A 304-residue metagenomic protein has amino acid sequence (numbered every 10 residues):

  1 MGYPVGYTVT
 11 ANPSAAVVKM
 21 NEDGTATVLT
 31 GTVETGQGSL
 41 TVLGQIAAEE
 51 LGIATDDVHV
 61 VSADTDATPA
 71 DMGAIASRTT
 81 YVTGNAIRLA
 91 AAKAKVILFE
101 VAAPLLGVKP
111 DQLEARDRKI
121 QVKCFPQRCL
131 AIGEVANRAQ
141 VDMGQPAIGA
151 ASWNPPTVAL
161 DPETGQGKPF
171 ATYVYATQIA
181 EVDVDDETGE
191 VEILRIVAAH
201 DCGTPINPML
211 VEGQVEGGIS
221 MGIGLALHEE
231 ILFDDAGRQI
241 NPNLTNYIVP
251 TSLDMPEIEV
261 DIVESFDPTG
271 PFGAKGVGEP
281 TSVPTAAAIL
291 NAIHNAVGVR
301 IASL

Functional and structural regions predicted by a protein language model:
M1-E22, T30, Q37, T172: Conserved beta-alpha junction segments in alpha/beta enzyme cores
M1-Y3, Q45-L304: C-terminal catalytic domains of large/alpha subunits in multi-subunit enzymes
E22-D23, D117: Residue-level signal for tight coil/turn positions that link beta-strands
D23-T25, G84: Short, solvent-exposed beta-strand edge segments and adjacent coil->beta transition regions
T25-T30, I193-R195: Short, aliphatic-rich beta-strand segments
T32-V33, R88: Conserved short loop/turn motifs at secondary-structure junctions
V42: Flexible, small-/acidic-enriched active-site or ligand-binding loops
